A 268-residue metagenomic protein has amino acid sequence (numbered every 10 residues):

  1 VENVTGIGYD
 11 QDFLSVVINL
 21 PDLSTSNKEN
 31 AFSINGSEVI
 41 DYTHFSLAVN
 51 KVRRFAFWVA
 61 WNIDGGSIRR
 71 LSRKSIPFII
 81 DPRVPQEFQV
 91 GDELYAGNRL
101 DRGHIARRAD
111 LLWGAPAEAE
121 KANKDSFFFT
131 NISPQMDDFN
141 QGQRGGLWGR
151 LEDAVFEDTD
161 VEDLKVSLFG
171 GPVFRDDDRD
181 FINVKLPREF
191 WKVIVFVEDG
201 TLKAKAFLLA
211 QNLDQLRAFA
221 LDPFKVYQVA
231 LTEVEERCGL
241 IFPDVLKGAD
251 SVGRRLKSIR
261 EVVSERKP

Functional and structural regions predicted by a protein language model:
V1-P268: Domain-level detector for secreted/extracellular nuclease and nuclease-toxin modules, and for the ENPP-like C-terminal
